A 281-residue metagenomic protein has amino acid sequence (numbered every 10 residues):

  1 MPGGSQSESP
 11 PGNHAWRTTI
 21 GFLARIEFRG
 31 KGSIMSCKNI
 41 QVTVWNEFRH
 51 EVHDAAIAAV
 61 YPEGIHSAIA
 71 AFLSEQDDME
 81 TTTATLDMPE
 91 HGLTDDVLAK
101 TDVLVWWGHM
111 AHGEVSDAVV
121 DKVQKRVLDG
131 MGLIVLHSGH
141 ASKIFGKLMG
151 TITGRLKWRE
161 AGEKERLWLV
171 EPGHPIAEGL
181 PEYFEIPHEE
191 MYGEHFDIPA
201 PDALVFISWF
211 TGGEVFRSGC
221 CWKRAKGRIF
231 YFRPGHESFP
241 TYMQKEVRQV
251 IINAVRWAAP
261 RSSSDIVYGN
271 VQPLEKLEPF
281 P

Functional and structural regions predicted by a protein language model:
M35-K100, S263, G269-P281: Aromatic-Pro/Gly-enriched surface loop or interdomain linker that acts as a lid/target-recognition segment
S36-N39, F216, R224-P281: Extracellular ligand-binding/catalytic regions of CAZymes and related secreted enzymes and adhesion modules
R49-H50, M88, M110-G113, G139-K143 (+1 more regions): Solvent-exposed loop/turn segments at secondary-structure junctions within structured extracellular/periplasmic domains
M79-E80, R155-Y231, Y268-N270: Catalytic beta-strand/loop cores that center a nucleophilic Ser/Cys/Thr and support acyl-enzyme chemistry
M110-G179: A glycine-rich, often tryptophan-bearing local segment used as a flexible ligand/cofactor-contacting loop or short
